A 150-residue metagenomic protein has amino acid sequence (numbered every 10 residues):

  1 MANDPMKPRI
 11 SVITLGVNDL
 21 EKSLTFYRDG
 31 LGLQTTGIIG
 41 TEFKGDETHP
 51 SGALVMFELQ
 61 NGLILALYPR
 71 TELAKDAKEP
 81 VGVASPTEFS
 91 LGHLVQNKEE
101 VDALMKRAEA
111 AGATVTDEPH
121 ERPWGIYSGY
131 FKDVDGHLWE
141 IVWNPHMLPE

Functional and structural regions predicted by a protein language model:
M1-N3, D76-V81: Short beta-strand/turn micro-motifs at beta-sheet edges
A2-M6, E58, M105-E150: Vicinal oxygen chelate
R9-D19, V55-L59, K78-R107, Y127-K132: Vicinal oxygen chelate
T14-L65, T71-E72: Core segments of cupin and vicinal oxygen chelate
L24-T25, K75, D102, W139-E140: Alpha-helical elements of the RecA-like P-loop NTPase motor core of helicases
T41, P69-R70, E121, N144: Residue-level structural signal for beta-strand termini and adjacent loop
E42-G45, E72-E79, L148-E150: A short, acidic/glycine-rich surface segment
I64-A66, S90, L138: Short hydrophobic-acidic sequence motifs that mark active-site Asp/Glu residues
